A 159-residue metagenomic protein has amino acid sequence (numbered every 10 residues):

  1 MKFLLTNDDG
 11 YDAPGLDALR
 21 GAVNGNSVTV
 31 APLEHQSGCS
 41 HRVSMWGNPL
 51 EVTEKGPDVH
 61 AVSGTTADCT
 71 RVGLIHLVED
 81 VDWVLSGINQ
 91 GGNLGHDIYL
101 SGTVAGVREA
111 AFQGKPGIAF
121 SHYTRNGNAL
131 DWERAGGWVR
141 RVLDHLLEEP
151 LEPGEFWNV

Functional and structural regions predicted by a protein language model:
F3, P14-D80: A cross-family phosphate/adenosyl-ligand binding-site feature
L5, S86-G87: Redox-cofactor binding/interface segments in oxidoreductases and associated redox assembly factors
D9, H35, T65-T66, N89-G92: Short glycine-rich anion-binding loops that position phosphate/pyrophosphate groups of nucleotides and phosphorylated
V28-V30, H60, L85, P116-F120 (+1 more regions): Hydrophobic/aromatic beta-strand patches that form the interior of the parallel beta-sheet core in alpha/beta enzyme
G73-E79, A105-P116: Alpha-helix C-terminal capping segments
G92-S101: Glycine/threonine-rich flexible loop motifs
A111-N158: Glycine-rich, Lys/Arg-enriched anion-binding loops that position phosphate/diphosphate groups for phosphoryl
